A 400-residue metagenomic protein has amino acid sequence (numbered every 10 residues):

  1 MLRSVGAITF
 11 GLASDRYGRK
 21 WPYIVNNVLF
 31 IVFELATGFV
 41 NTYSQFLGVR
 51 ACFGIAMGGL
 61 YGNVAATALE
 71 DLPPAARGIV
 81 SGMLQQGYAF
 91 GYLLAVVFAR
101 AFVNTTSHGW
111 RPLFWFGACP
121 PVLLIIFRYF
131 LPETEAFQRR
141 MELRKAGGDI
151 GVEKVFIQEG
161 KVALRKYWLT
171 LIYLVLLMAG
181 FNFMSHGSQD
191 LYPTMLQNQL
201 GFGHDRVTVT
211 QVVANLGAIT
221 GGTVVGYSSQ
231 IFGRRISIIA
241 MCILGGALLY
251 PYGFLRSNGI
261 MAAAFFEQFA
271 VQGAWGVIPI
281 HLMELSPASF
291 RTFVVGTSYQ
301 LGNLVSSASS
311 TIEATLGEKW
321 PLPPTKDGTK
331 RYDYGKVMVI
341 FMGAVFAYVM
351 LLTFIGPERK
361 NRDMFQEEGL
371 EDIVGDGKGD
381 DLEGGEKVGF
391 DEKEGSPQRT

Functional and structural regions predicted by a protein language model:
R3-I8, L93, N215-T223, Q272-G273 (+1 more regions): Residue-level signature of mid-helix packing/kink "hotspots" within the transmembrane helices of 12-pass Major
V5-S44, S229-F232: Conserved MFS/SLC helix-loop-helix module at the cytosolic interface between two early adjacent transmembrane helices
V28-N41, R100-A101, I243-R256: C-terminal ends and interior cores of transmembrane alpha-helices in multi-pass membrane transporters/permeases
T42-R50, G259-A264: Short hydrophobic/alpha-helical segments at membrane-entry points of transmembrane helices in Major Facilitator
G48-Q86: Cytoplasmic helix-loop-helix junction between adjacent transmembrane helices in 12-TM secondary transporters
A76-N104, W115, C119-P121, G296-T311: Glycine-rich segments within core transmembrane alpha-helices of 12-TM secondary carriers
R165-T223, S306-S310, A314: Extracytoplasmic gate region of multi-pass secondary transporters
S229-H281: C-terminal transmembrane helical hairpin of 12-TM major facilitator-type secondary transporters
